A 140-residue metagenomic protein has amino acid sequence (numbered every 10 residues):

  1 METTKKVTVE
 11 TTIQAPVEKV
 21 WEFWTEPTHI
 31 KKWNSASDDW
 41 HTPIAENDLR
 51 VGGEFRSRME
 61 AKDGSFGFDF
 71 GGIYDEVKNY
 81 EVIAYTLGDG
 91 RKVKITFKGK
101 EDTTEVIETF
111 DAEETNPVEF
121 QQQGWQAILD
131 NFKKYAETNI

Functional and structural regions predicted by a protein language model:
M1-W40: Hydrophobic ligand-binding cavity/cleft-lining segments
K6-T8, F66-G71, G90-K94: Short, surface-exposed coil-to-beta transition loops
T8-Q14, D48, R58, I73 (+1 more regions): Generic structural detector for well-ordered beta-strands
V17-E18, L49-R50, D75-Y80, T96-E105: A short, structured loop/turn motif at beta-sheet edges
V20, I30, F55-S57, Y74 (+3 more regions): Hydrophobic pocket/interface hotspot
H41-A84: Glycine-rich portal/gate segments that line the openings of hydrophobic small-molecule binding cavities
V82-A127, F132: Beta-strand/loop substructures that line and gate deep hydrophobic ligand-binding cavities in soluble
Y135-I140: Short, highly charged C-terminal tails/helix-capping segments
